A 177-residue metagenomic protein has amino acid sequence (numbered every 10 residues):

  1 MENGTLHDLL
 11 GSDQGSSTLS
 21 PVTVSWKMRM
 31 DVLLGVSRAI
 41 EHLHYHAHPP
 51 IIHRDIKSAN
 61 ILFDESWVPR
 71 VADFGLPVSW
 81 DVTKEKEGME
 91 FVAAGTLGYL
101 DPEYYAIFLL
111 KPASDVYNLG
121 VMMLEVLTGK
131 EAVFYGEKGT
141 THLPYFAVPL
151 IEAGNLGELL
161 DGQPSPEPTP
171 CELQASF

Functional and structural regions predicted by a protein language model:
M1-F177: Conserved eukaryotic protein kinase-like
